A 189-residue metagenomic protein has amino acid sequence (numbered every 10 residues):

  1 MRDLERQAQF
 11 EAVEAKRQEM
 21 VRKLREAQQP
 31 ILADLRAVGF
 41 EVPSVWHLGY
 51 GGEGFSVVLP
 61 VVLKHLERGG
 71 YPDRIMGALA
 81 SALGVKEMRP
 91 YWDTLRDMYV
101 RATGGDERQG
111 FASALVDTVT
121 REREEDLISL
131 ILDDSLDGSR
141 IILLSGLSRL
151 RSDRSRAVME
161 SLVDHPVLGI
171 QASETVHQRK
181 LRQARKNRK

Functional and structural regions predicted by a protein language model:
M1-Q7, K189: Extended amphipathic alpha-helical repeat scaffolds
A8-M20, A33-S56, K64, R74-E87 (+7 more regions): Structural detector for internal amphipathic alpha-helices that build alpha-solenoid repeat scaffolds
Q28, V58-L59, W92, E124-I128 (+1 more regions): Core helices of alpha-solenoid repeat scaffolds
E67-Y71, A102-T103, I131, S135 (+1 more regions): Structural signature of alpha-solenoid helical repeat scaffolds
V167: Short, basic interhelical loop/turn and adjoining N-cap of the next helix at nucleic-acid- or acidic-partner-contacting
